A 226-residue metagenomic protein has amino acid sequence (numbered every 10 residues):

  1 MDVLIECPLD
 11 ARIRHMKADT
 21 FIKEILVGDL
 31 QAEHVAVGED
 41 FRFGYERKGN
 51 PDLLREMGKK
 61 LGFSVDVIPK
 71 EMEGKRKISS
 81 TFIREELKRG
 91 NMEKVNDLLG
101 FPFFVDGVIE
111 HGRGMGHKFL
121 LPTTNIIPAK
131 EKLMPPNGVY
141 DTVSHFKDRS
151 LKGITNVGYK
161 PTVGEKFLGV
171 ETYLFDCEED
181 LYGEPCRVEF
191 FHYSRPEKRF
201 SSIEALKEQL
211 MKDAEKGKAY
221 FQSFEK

Functional and structural regions predicted by a protein language model:
M1-D2, Q31: Short glycine/proline-enriched coil/turn segments at helix->beta-strand junctions
V3-P8: Short, well-structured secondary-structure segments
L9, G38-D40, F191-Y193: Short strand-loop junctions, especially beta-strand C-caps/beta-turns that link beta-sheets to coils or alpha-helices
D10, E71-E73, E178, S194: Short, solvent-exposed coil/turn elements at secondary-structure transition points
R12-P122, H145, S201-A205: Classical nucleotidyltransferase
L61, G112-K226: Phosphate/ribose-recognition catalytic cores of enzymes acting on nucleotide-derived substrates
